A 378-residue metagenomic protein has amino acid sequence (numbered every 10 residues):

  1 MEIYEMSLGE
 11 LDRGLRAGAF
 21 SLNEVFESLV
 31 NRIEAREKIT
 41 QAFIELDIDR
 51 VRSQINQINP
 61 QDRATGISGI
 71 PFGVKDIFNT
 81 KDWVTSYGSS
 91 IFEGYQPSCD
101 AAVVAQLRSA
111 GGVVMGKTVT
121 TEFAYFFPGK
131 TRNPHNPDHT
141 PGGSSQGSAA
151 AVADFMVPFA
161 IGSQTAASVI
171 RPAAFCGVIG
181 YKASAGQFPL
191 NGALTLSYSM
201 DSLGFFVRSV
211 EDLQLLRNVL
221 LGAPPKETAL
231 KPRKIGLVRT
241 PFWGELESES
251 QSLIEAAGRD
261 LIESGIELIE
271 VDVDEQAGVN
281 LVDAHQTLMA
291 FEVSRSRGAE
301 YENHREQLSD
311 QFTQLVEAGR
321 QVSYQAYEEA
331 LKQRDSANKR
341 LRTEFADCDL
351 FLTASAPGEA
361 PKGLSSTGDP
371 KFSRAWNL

Functional and structural regions predicted by a protein language model:
M1-E45, D49, S53, E263-G265: An N-terminal boundary/leader segment
Y4, S202, V219-A284: Gly/Ser-rich, acidic/histidine-flanked active-site/gating loops
G18, G69, K75, S109 (+5 more regions): Glycine-rich, small-residue loops and helix-cap segments that act as flexible hinges at active-site edges
A19-F26, N56, E249-D272, G298-N303 (+2 more regions): Acyltransferase
V51-S53, Q61-P128: Acidic/His- and Gly-rich active-site-bordering loop/insert found across diverse amide/peptide-bond hydrolases
I67-Y87, P232-K234, T287-R342: Short helix-loop capping/hinge segments that flank enzyme active sites or metal/cofactor-binding pockets
T85-G94, E247-S248, A360-T367: Glycine/threonine-rich flexible loop motifs
C99-L220: Short glycine/serine-rich loop segments
